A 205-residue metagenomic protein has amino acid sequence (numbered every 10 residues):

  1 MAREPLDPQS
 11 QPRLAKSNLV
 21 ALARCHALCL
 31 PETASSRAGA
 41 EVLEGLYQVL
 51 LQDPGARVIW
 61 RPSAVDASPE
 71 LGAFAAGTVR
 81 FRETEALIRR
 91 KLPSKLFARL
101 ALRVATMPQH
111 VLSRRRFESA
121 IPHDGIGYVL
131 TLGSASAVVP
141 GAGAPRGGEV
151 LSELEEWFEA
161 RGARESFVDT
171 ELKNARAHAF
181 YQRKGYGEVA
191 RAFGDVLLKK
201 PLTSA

Functional and structural regions predicted by a protein language model:
M1-V42, W60, A67-L92: Short amphipathic alpha-helix that is part of the acyltransferase structural core
G39-P54: Short, basic/aromatic recognition patches
Y47, Y181, Y186: Conserved active-site tyrosine of GNAT-family acetyltransferases
A73-G77, G127, L132: Conserved GNAT-family N-acetyltransferase fold
R82-Y128: Conserved acyl-donor/pantetheine-binding loop and adjacent beta-alpha core of acyl/acetyltransferases and related
H123-Y128, F158-E171: Conserved GNAT acetyl-CoA-binding A-motif
L130-V138, V150, F167-A177, G194-K199 (+1 more regions): Conserved beta-strand-loop-alpha-helix junction that forms the acyl-donor binding cleft
S134, V139-W157, A179-R183: Conserved acetyl-CoA-binding loop-helix of GNAT-fold acetyltransferases
